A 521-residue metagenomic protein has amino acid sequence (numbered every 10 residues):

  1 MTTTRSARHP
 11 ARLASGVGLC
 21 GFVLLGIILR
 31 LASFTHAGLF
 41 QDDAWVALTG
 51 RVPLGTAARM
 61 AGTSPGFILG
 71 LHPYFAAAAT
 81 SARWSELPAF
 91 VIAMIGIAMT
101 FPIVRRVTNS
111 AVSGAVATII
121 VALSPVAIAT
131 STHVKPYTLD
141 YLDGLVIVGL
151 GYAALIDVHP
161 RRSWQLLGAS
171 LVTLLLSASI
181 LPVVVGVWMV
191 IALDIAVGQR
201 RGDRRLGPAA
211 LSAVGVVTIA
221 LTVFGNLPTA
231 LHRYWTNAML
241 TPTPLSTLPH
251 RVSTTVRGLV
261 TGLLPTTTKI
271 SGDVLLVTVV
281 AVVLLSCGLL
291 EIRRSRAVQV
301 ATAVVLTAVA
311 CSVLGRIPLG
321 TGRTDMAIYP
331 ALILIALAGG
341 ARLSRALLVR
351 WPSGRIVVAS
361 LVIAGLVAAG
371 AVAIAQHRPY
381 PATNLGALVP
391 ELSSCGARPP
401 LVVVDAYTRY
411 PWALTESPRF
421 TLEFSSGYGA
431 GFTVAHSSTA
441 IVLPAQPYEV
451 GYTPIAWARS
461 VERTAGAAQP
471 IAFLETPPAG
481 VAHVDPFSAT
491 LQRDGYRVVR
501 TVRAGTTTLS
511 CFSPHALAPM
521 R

Functional and structural regions predicted by a protein language model:
M1-R12: Short, Lys/Arg-rich, polar N-terminal cytosolic tail immediately upstream of the first transmembrane signal-anchor
T2-T4, R355, A359: Intrinsically disordered low-complexity regions specifically enriched for long asparagine
L13, P352-G354: Bacterial N-terminal signal peptides that target proteins for export
S15, L19-L348, V358-V499, R503-F512: Membrane-proximal helix-loop-helix interfaces that form the catalytic/acceptor-binding platform of multi-pass membrane
A516-R521: Short, charged/polar, Gly/Pro-enriched secondary-structure boundary elements
